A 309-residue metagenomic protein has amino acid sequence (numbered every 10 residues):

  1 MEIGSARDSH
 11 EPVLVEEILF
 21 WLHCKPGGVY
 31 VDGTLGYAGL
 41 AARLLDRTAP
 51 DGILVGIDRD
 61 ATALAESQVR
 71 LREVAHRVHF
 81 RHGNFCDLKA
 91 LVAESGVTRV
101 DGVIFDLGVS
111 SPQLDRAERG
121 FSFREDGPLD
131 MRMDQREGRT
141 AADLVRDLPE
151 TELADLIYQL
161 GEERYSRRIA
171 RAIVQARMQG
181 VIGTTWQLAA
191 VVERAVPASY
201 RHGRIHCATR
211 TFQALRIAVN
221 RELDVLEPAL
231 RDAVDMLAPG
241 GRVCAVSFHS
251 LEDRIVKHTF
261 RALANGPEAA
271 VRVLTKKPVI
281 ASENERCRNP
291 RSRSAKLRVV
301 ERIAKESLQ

Functional and structural regions predicted by a protein language model:
M1-Q309: S-adenosyl-L-methionine-dependent methyltransferase catalytic core, i.e., the SAM/SAH-binding region
